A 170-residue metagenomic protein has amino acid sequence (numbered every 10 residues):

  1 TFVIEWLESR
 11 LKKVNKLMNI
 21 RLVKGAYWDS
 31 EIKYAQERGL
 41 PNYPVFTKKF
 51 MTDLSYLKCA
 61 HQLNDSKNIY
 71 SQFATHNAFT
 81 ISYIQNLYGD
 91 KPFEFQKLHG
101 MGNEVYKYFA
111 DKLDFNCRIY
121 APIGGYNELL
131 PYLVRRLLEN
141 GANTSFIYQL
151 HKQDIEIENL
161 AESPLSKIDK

Functional and structural regions predicted by a protein language model:
T1-K170: Positively charged, amphipathic and often flexible ligand-engagement surfaces
